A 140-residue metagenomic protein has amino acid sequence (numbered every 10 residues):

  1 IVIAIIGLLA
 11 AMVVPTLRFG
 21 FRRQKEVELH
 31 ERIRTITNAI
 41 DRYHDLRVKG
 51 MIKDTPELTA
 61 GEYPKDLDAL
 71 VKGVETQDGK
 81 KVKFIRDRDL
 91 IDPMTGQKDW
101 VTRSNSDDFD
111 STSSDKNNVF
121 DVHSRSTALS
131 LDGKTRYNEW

Functional and structural regions predicted by a protein language model:
I1-L17: N-terminal single-pass transmembrane signal-anchor helix
V2, F21, D54-T55: Residue-level detector of alpha-helix boundaries and kinks
L17-G20, R32-G50: N-terminal alpha-helical signal peptides/signal-anchor transmembrane segments
K25-E28: Alpha-helical assembly-interface signal, strongest on the long, hydrophobic N-terminal helix that forms
D41-W140: Low-complexity, acidic interaction segments enriched in glycine
